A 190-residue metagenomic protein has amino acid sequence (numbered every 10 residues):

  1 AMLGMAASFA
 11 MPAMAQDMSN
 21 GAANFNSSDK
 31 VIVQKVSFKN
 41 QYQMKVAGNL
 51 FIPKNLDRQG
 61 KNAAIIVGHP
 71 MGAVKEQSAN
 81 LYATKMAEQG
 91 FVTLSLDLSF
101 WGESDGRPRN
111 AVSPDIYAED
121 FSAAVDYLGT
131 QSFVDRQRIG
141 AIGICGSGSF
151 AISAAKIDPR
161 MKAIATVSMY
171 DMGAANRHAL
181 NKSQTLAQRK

Functional and structural regions predicted by a protein language model:
D17-G60: N-terminal cap/lid segment of alpha/beta-hydrolase-fold proteins
N62, H69-V74, C145: Active-site glycine-rich loops that stabilize anionic/oxyanionic intermediates across multiple enzyme folds
V67-P70, S95: Structural cue for short, hydrophobic secondary-structure segments
G72-T84, L98: The serine-hydrolase catalytic nucleophile loop
Q77, F100-V112: Glycine-rich "HGGG/HGxG" loop immediately N-terminal to the catalytic nucleophile of the alpha/beta-hydrolase
S78, A111-S132: Alpha/beta-hydrolase active-site loop
K85-D105: Conserved alpha/beta-hydrolase
A123-K190: Primarily recognizes the serine-hydrolase "nucleophile elbow" in alpha/beta-hydrolase and SGNH/GDSL folds
